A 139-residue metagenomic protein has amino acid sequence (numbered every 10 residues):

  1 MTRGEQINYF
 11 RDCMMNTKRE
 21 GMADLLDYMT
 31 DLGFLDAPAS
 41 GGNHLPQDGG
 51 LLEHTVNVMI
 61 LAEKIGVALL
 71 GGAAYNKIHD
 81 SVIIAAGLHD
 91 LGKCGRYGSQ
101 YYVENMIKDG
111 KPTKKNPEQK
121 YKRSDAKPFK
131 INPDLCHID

Functional and structural regions predicted by a protein language model:
M1-A37: Non-catalytic interface/linker regions that flank or bridge core catalytic/transmembrane domains
Q6, G21-L25, H54, I78 (+1 more regions): Residue-level detector of well-ordered alpha-helical segments, enriched for hydrophobic/aromatic packing positions
A23, T30, G49-V56: Alpha-helix N-cap/helix-start motif at coil-to-helix transitions, marked by capping-box chemistry
A37-P38, T55: Surface-exposed loop/turn and secondary-structure junction residues enriched for glycine/proline
G41-D48, E53, I60, I65-D139: Divalent metal-dependent catalytic cores for phosphoryl transfer on phosphate-bearing substrates
